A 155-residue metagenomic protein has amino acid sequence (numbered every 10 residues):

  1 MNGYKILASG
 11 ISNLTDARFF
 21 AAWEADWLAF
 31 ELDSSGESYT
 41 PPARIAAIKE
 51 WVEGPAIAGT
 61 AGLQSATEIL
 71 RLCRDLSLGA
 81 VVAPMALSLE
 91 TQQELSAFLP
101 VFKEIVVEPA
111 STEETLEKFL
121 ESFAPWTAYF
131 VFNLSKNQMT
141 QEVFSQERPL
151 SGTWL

Functional and structural regions predicted by a protein language model:
M1-L7, P42-G59: Mobile, glycine- and charge-enriched loop segments and immediately flanking short secondary-structure elements within
Y4-A21, D26: N-terminal basic/disordered segments at the start of proteins
K5, D26-W27, A56, P100: Residues at the starts of beta-strands that form the adenosine-phosphate
N13-T15, P42-R44, T115-K118: Alpha-helical scaffolding within the catalytic cores of extracellular/periplasmic polymer-degrading hydrolases
W27-R44: Glycine-rich, proline-tolerant flexible connector loops at the mouths of alpha/beta enzymes
L32-S35, K49-L155: Conserved anion-binding
